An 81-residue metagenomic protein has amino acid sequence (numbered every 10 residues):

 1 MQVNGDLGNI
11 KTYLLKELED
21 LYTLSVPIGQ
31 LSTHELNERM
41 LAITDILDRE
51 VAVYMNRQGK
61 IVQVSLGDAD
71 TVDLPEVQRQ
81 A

Functional and structural regions predicted by a protein language model:
M1-A81: Conserved beta-strand-loop surface patch within small alpha/beta domains used for substrate/adaptor or ligand engagement
